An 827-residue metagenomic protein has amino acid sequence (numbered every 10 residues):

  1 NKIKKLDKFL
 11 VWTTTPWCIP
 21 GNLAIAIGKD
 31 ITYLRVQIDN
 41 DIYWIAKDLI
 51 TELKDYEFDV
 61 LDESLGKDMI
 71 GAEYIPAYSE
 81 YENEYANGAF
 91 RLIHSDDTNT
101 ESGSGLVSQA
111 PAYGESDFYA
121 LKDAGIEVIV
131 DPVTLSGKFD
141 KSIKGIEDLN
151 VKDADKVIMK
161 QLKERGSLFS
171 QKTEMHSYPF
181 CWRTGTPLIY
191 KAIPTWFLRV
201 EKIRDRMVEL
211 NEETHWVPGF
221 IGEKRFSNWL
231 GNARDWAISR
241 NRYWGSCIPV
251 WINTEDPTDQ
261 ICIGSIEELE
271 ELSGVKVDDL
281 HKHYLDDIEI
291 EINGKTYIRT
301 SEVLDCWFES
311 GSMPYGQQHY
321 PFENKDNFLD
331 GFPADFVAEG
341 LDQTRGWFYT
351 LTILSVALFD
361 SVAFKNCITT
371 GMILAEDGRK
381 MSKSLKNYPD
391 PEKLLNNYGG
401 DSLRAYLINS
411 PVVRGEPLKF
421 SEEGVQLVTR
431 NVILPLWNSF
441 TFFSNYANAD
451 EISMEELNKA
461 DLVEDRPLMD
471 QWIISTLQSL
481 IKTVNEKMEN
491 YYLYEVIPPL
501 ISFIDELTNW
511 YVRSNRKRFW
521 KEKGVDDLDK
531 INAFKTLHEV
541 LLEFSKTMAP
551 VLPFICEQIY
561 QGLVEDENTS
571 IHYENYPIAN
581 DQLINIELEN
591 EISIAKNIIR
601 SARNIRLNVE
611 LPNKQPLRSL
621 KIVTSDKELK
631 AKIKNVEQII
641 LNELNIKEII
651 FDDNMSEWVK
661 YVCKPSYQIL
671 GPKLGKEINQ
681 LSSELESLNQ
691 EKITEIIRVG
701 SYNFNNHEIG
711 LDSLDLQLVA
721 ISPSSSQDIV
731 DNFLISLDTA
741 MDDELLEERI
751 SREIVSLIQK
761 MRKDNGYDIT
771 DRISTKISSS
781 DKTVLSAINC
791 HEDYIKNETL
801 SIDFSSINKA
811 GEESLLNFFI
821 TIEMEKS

Functional and structural regions predicted by a protein language model:
N1-P20, G71-E73, Y81-E82, G88 (+9 more regions): Residue patterns forming the tRNA-binding/recognition surfaces of aminoacyl-tRNA synthetases and related DALR
N1-V133, V208-S239, Y243, V277 (+8 more regions): NTP-handling and nucleic-acid-processing catalytic cores
V36-I50, G137-D140, K144-V151, S265-L272: Molybdopterin (Moco) oxidoreductase catalytic core of the xanthine/aldehyde oxidoreductase family
L188-F197, D305-Y315: N-terminal beta-alpha "docking/capping" segments at the starts of catalytic domains in thioester/acy l-group-handling
N228, N232-F308, S312-P314, L358-G400 (+2 more regions): Feature 926 captures the class I aminoacyl-tRNA synthetase adenylation module centered on the KMSKS loop
S312, T350-A357, L407: Short Ser/Thr-interspersed hydrophobic loop/turn segments at strand-loop and sheet-helix junctions that line or gate
G331-D342: A short glycine/serine-rich beta->alpha loop
Q343-G346, S751-R752: Acyl activation and transfer enzymes in specialized metabolism, enriched for ANL adenylate-forming modules
